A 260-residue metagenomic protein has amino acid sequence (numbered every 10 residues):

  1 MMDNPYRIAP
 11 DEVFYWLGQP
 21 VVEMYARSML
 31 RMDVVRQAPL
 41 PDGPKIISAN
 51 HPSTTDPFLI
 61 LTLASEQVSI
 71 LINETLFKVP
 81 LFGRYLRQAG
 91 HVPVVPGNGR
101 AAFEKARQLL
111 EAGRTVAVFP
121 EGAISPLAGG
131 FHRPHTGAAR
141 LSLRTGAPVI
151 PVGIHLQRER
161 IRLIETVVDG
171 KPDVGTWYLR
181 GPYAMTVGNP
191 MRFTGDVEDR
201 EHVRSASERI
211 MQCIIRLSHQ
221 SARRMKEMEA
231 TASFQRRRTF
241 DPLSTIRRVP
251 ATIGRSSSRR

Functional and structural regions predicted by a protein language model:
F14-Y15, Q19-H51: Helix-to-loop junction immediately C-terminal to a conserved catalytic motif
V21-V22, R87-P93, E121-I124: Short, basic, glycine/proline-bearing loop/turn elements
R27-V34, G97, V167-G170: Short gly/ser/thr-rich secondary-structure transition/capping motifs
P41-N98, E104-K105: Catalytic core of membrane glycerolipid acyltransferases/transacylases, capturing the structured, soluble-facing
L109-A139: Catalytic-site beta-strand/loop segments enriched in glycine and acidic/polar residues
G129-E201, T231-R237: A cross-family acyltransferase "interaction/gating" segment
A222-V249: Short, highly charged C-terminal tails/helix-capping segments
